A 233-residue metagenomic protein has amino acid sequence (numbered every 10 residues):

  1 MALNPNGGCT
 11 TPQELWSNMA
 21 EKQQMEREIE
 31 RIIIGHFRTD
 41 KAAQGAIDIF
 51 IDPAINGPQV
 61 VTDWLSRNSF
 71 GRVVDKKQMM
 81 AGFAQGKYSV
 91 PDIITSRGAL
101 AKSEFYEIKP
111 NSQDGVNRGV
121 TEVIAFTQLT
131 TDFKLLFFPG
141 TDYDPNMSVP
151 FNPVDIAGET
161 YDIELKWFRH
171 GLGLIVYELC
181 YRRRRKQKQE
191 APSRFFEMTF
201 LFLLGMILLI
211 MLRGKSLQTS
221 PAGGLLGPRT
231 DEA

Functional and structural regions predicted by a protein language model:
M1-G7, T127-T130: Long, low-complexity, intrinsically disordered regions
C9-E14, N18, K22, E26 (+3 more regions): Hydrophobic, gly/ala-rich membrane-insertion helices/peptides used by toxins and envelope proteins
T10-A101: Active-site metal-binding core of divalent-cation-utilizing nuclease and nuclease-like domains
K22, K41, K76-K77, K87 (+6 more regions): Context-gated lysine
R38-I47, G71-D75, T127-P145, I156: Structural alpha-beta junctions
K87-V90, L100-P150: Mg2+/Mn2+-dependent nuclease catalytic core
I93-F105, S216-T219, G223-G224: Extended amphipathic secondary-structure runs
